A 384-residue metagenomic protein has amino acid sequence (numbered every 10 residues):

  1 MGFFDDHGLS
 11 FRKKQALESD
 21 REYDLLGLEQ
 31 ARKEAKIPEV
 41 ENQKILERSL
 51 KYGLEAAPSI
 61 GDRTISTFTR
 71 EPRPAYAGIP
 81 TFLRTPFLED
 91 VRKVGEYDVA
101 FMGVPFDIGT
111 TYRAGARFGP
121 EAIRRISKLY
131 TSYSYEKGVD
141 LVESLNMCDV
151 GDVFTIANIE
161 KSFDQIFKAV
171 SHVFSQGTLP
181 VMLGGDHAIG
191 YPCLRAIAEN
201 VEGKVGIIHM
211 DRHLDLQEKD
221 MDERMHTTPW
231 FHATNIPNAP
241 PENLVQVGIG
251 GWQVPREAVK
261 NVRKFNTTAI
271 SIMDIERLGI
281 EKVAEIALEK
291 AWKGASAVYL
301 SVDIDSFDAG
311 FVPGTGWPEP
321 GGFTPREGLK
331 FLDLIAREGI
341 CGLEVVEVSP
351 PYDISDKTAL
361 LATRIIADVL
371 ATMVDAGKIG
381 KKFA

Functional and structural regions predicted by a protein language model:
G2-A384: Conserved alpha-helical scaffold segments that buttress catalytic/binding sites
